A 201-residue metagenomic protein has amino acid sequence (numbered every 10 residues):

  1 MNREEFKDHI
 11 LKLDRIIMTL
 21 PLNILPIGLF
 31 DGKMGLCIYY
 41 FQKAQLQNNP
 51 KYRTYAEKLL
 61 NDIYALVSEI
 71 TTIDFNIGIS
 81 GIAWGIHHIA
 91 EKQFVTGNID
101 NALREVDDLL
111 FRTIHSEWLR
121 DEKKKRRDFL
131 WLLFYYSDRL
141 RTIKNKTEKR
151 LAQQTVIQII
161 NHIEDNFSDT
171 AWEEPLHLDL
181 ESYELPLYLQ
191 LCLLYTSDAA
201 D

Functional and structural regions predicted by a protein language model:
F6-N76: Internal amphipathic alpha-helical repeat/solenoid segments
I27-I38, I73-W84, K123-W131, H177-L187: Aromatic- and histidine-enriched alpha-helix N-cap/loop-to-helix transition segments that scaffold the rims
C37, A44, A83, A90 (+2 more regions): Alpha-solenoid repeat junctions
A44-R53, E91-N98, I143-T147: Short coil/turn connectors between adjacent alpha-helices in alpha-solenoid helical repeat scaffolds
D62-I79, A83-I99: A broadly used, surface-exposed interaction patch
R104-K124: Asp-box/WD-like beta-propeller blade repeats and closely related beta-sheet repeat scaffolds
L130-Y135, R139-Q190: Solenoidal tandem-repeat scaffolds enriched in leucines and small polar residues
Y195-D201: Conserved small/polar residues in nucleotide/adenosyl-binding loops
